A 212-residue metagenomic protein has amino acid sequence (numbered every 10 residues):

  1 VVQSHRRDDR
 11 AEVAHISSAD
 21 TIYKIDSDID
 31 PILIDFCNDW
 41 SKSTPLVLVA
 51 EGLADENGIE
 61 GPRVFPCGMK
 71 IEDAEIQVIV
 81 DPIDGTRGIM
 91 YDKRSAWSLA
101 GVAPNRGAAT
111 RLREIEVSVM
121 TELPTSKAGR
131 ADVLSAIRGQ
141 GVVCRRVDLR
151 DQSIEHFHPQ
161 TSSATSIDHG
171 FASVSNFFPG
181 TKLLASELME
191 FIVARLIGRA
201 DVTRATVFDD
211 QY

Functional and structural regions predicted by a protein language model:
V1-I83, F208-Q211: N-terminal subdomain of lithium-sensitive/metallo-dependent phosphomonoesterases centered on the IMPase/IPPase/PAP
V2, I115-V117, T121-Y212: An extended, acidic
S4-H5, N38-P45, P104-T110, T125-S126 (+1 more regions): Alpha-helix termini
S17, A108-R111, S166: Alpha-helix capping and helix-coil boundary motifs
D28-P31, I79-D84, E116, R150-F157: Short amphipathic alpha-helical surface micro-motifs
P66-G68, A108, Q160-S162: Short, flexible, glycine/charge-rich loop motifs used to bind or transfer phosphoryl groups or to couple energy/partner
I71-G139: DPxDG-like acidic metal-binding loop motif
